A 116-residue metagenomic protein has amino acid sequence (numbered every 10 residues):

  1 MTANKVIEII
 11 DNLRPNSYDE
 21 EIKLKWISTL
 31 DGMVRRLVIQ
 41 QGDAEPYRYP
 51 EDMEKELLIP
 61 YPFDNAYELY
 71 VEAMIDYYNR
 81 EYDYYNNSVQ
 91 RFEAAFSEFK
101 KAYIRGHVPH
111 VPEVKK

Functional and structural regions predicted by a protein language model:
M1-E56, A94, E98-K116: Conserved short "hinge" loops at termini or chain/domain junctions
S17-Y18, Y78-D83: Charged, low-complexity interaction regions
I22, F63-D64, Y84: Generic detector of ordered secondary-structure context
L24-K25, N86-Q90: Short, charged, amphipathic alpha-helical segments
N65-Y77: Short, hydrophobic/amphipathic alpha-helical patches that form generic packing surfaces within helical domains
A73, V89-F92: Long, soluble alpha-helical segments
